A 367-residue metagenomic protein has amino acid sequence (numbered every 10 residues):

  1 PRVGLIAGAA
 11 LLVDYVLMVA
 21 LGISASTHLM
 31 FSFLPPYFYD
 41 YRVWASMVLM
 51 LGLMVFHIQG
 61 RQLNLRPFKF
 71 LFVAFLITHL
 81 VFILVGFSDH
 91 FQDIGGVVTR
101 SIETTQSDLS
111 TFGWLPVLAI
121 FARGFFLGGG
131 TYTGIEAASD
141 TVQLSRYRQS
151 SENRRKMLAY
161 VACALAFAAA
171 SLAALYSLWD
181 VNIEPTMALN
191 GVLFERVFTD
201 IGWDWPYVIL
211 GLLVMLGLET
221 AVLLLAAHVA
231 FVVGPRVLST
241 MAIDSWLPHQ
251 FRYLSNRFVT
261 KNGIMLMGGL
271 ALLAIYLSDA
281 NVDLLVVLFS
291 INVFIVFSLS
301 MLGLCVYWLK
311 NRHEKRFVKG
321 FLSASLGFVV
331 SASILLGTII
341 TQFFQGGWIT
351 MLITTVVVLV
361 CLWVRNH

Functional and structural regions predicted by a protein language model:
P1, T104, M157-A226, F251-D279: TM-loop-TM module centered on a large, flexible mid-protein loop between adjacent transmembrane helices in multi-pass
P1-M47, T220, L224-V233, V237 (+1 more regions): Hydrophobic transmembrane alpha-helices that form the core helical bundles of multi-pass secondary transporters
P35-I58, K261-L270, S323-F328: Transmembrane alpha-helical segments of multi-pass small-molecule transport proteins
P67-F70, Q250-K261, F297-F343: C-terminal membrane-solvent junction of multi-pass transporters and transport-like membrane proteins
V73-D89, N153-V181, W363-N366: Selective recognition of specific alpha-helical transmembrane segments in multi-pass small-molecule
V73-G134, L178, T341, Q345: Helix-loop-helix junctions that connect adjacent transmembrane segments in multi-pass membrane transporters
L76-V85, A230-V233, L238, I243-D244 (+2 more regions): Hydrophobic alpha-helical segments of multi-pass membrane transport proteins
T105-A159, G211, M215-A226: Hydrophobic, membrane-embedded alpha-helices of multi-pass small-molecule transporters
